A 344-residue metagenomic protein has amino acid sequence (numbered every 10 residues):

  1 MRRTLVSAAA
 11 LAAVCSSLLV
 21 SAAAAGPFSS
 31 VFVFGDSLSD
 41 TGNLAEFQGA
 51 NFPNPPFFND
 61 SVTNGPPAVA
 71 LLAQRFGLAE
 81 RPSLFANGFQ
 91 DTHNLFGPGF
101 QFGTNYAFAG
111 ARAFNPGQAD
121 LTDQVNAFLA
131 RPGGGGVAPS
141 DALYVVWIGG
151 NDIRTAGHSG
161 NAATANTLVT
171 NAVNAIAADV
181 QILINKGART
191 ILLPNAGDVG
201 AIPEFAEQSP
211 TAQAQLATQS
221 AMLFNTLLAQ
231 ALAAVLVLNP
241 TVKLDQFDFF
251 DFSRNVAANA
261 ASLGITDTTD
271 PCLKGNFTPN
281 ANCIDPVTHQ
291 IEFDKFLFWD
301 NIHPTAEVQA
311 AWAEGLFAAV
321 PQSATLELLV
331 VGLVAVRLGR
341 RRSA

Functional and structural regions predicted by a protein language model:
R3, A8, A12-C15, A22-P321: Conserved active-site regions of diverse hydrolases
P321-G339: A short, hydrophobic C-terminal helix/tail in secreted or cell-surface proteins
R341-A344: Short, charged juxtamembrane terminal tails flanking transmembrane helices
